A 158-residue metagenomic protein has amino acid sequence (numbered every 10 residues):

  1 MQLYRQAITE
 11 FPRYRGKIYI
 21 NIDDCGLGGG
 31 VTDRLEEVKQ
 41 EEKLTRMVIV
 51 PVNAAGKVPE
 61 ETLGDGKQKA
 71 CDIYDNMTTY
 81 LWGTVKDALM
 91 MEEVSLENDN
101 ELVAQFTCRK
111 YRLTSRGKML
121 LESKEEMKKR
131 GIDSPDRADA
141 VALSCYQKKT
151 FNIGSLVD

Functional and structural regions predicted by a protein language model:
M1-G117: Mg2+-dependent endonuclease catalytic cores in nucleic-acid-processing enzymes, primarily RNase H-like
L102-V103, T107-D158: Acidic two-metal-ion nuclease catalytic site recognized across multiple nuclease folds, prominently DnaQ/RNase D-T
